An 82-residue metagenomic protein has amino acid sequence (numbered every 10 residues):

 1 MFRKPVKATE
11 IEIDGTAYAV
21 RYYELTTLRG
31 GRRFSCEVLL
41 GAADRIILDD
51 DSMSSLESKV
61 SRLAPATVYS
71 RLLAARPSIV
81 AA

Functional and structural regions predicted by a protein language model:
M1-R21, A82: Negatively charged, low-complexity tracts enriched in Asp/Glu with abundant Ser/Thr
E10-E12, E24, E37, E57: Glutamate identity and glutamate-enriched acidic tracts
I13, T27, L40, V60-R62: Intrinsically disordered, low-complexity segments enriched in glycine/proline and serine/threonine
A19-L48: A short, structured beta-strand/loop element
A43-A82: Mixed-charge, Lys/Arg-enriched low-complexity segments
